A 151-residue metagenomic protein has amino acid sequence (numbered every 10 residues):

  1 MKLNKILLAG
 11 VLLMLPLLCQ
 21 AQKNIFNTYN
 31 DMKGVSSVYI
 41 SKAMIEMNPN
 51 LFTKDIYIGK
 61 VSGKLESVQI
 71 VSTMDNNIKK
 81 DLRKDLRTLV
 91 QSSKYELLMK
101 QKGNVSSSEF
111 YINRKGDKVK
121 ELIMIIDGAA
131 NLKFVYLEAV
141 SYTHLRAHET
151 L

Functional and structural regions predicted by a protein language model:
M1-T28: Bacterial Sec-dependent N-terminal signal peptides
F26-D85: Early exported N-terminus immediately downstream of N-terminal targeting peptides
D31, G103-V105, D117-K118: Short solvent-exposed loop/turn micro-motifs enriched in small/polar/acidic residues
N48-N50, S107-I112: Short, solvent-exposed polar/charged micro-motifs at secondary-structure junctions
S67-E109: Mid-chain, structured segments of secreted extracytoplasmic proteins
N113-Y142: A short, solvent-exposed beta-edge/loop patch
T143-T150: Conserved small/polar residues in nucleotide/adenosyl-binding loops
